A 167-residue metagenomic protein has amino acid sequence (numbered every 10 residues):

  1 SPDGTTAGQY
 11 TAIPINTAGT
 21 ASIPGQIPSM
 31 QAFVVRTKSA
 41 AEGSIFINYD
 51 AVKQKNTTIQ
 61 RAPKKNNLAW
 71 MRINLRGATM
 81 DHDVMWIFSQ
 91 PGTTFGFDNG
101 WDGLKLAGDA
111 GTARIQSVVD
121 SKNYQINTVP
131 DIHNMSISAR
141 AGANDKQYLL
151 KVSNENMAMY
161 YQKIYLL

Functional and structural regions predicted by a protein language model:
S1-L167: Compositionally biased Ser/Thr/Gly- and acidic/asparagine-rich, proline-interspersed low-complexity stretches
